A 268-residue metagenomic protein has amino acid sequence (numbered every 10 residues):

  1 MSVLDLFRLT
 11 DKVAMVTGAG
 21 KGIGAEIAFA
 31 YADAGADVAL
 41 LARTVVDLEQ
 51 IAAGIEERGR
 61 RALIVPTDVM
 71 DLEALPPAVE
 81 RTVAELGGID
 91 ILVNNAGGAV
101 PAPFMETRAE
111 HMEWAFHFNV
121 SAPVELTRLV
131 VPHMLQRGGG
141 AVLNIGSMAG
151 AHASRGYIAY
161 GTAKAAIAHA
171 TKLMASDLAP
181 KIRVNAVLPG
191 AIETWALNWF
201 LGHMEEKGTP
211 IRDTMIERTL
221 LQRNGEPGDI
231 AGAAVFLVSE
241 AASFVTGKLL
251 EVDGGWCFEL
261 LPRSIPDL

Functional and structural regions predicted by a protein language model:
S2-L6, H152, V235, T246-L268: Short C-terminal tail/terminal secondary-structure segment of NAD(P)H-dependent dehydrogenase/reductase domains
V13, G20-G22: Conserved glycine-rich cofactor-binding loop
V93, A179-R183, V245-G247: Short, small/polar-rich loop/turn modules that mediate ligand/substrate recognition or access, typified
P103-F104, H111-F116, M215: Substrate-binding pocket helix/loop in short-chain dehydrogenase/reductase
T127, A163, T171: Active-site helix of classical SDR
P132, A175-P180, S243: Alpha-helical segment proximal to the catalytic Tyr-Lys
S147: Residue(s) in the substrate-gating loop at a strand-loop-helix junction that position the organic substrate next
